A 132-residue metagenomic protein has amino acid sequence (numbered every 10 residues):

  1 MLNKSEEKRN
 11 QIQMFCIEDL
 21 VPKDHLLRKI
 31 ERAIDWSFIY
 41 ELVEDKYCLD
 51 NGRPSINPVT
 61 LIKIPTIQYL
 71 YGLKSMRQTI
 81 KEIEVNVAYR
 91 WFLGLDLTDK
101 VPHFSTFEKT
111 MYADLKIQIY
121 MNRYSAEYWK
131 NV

Functional and structural regions predicted by a protein language model:
M1-D35: Charged, often Cys/His-bearing segments associated with DNA-binding zinc-finger transcription factors
K8-Q11, E41-E44, F104-F107: Short acidic (Asp/Glu) and glycine-rich catalytic loops that position anionic groups and cofactors
P22, G52-T60, S75, D99 (+2 more regions): Secondary-structure capping and boundary motifs in well-ordered enzyme cores
L26-T66, Y71: Basic, short loop/linker segments at the boundary and entry of helix-turn-helix/winged-helix-like folds
Y71-Q78: Alpha-helix boundary/capping segments in eukaryotic regulatory proteins
Q78-W91: DNA-recognition alpha helix
L95-V132: Active-site- or DNA-interface-adjacent structural scaffold in DNA-acting proteins
